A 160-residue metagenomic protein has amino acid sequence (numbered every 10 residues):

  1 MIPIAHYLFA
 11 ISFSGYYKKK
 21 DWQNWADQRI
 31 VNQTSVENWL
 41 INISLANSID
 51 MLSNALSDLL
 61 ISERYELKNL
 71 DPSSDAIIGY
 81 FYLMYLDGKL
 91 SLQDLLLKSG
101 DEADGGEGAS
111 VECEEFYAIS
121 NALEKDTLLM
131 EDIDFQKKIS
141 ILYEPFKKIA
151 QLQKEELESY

Functional and structural regions predicted by a protein language model:
M1-Y160: Acidic, Ser/Pro/Thr-rich low-complexity regulatory regions and the short amphipathic helical interaction modules they
